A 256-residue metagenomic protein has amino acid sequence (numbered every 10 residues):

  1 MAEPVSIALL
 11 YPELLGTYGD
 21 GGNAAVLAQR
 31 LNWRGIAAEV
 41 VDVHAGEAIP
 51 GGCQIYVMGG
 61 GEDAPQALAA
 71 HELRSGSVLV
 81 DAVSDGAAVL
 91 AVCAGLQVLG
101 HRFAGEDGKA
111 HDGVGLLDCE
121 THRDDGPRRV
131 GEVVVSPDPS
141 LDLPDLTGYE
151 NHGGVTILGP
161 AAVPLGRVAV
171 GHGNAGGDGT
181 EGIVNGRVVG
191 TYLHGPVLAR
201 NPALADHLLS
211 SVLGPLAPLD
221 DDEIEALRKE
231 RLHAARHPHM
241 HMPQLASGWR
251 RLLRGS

Functional and structural regions predicted by a protein language model:
M1-S84, A199-S256: N-terminal beta1-alpha1 cap of cysteine-dependent amidohydrolase-like domains
E3-V5, S140-L146, V184-V189: Beta-strand-turn-beta hairpins that frame and shape the catalytic cleft of phosphate-ester-processing enzymes
L9, V40, L116, G148-E150 (+1 more regions): Conserved beta-strand scaffold positions in the cores of enzyme catalytic domains, especially in NTP/NDP-utilizing
Y11-E13, G153-V155, G195-V197: Glycine-rich beta-alpha junction loops
I55-G59, L90, G190-Y192: Structural motif
D63-P139: Cysteine-nucleophile active-site neighborhood
D107-E181: Pocket-forming structural segment of enzyme catalytic cores
N174-G214: A glycine-centered loop/beta-turn motif at secondary-structure junctions
